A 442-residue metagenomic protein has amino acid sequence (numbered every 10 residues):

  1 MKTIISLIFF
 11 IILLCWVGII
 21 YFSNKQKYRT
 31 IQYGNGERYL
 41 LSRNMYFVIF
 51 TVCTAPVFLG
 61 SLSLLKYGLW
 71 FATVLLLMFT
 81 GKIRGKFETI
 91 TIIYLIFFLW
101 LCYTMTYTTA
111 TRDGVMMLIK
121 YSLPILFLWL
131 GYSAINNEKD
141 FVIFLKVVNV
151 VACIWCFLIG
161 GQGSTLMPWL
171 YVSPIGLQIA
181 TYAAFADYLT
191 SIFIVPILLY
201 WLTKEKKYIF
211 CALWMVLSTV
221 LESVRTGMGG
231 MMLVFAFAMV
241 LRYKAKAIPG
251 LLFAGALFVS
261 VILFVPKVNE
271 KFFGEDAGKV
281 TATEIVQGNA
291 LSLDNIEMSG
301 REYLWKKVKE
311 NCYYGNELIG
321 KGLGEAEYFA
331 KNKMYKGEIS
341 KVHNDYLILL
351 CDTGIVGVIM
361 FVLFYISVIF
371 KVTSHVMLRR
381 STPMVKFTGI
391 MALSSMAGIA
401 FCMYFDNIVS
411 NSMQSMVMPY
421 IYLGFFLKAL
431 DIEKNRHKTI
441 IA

Functional and structural regions predicted by a protein language model:
M1-T80, W100-T108: N-terminal signal-anchor transmembrane segment
K2-I4, L221, R242-S292, E310-Y314 (+1 more regions): A membrane-periplasm/extracellular boundary helix in multi-pass inner-membrane enzymes that assemble envelope glycans
L13-I20, I390-A442: Transmembrane alpha-helices of multi-pass inner-membrane enzymes
T30-V48, I83-I96, F141-V148, K207-Y208 (+1 more regions): Membrane-interfacial loop-to-transmembrane alpha-helix junctions, especially the N-terminal start
K66-T73, T89-C102, A110-A134, I143 (+1 more regions): Aromatic-anchored transmembrane helix interface
V142-P168, A180-R242: Alpha-helical transmembrane segments of multi-pass inner-membrane proteins
S292-T353: Long extracytoplasmic/lumenal interhelical loops at the membrane interface of multi-pass membrane proteins
D352-A400: Hydrophobic transmembrane alpha-helices and their immediate junctions
